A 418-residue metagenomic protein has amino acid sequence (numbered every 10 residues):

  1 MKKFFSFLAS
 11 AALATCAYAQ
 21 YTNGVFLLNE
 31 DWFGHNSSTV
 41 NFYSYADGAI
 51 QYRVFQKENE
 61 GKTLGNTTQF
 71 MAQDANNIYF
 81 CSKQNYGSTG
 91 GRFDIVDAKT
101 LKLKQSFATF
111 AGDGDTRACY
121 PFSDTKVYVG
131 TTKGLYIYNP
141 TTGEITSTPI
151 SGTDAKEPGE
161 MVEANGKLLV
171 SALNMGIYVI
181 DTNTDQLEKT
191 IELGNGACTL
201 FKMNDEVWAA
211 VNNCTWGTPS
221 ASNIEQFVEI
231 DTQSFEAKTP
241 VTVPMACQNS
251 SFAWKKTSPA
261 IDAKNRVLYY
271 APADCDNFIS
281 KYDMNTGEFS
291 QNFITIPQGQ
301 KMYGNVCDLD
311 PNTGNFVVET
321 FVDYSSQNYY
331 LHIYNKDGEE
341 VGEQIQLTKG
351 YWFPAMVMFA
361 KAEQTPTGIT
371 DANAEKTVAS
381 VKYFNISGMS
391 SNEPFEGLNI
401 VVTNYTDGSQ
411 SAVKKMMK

Functional and structural regions predicted by a protein language model:
Y21-G24, A75-N77, D124-T125, N165-K167 (+3 more regions): Short coil/turn segments that connect the beta-strands within blades of beta-propeller domains
D31-H35, Q84-T89, G134-L135, M175-G176 (+3 more regions): Short glycine/acidic-enriched loop and turn motifs that connect beta-strands
Y45-D47, D97-L101, N139-G143, D181-Q186 (+3 more regions): Short loop/turn segments that connect beta-strands within beta-propeller blades
A49-T63, K102-F110, E144-G152, D185-I191 (+3 more regions): A short beta-strand motif characteristic of beta-propeller blades
G61-Q73, T109-D124, D154-N165, L193-N204 (+3 more regions): Repeated scaffold domains used in trafficking and secretory/extracellular systems, primarily beta-propellers
V322-P366: Blade-level signature of beta-propeller repeat domains, shared across WD40, Kelch, NHL, RCC1 and BNR/Asp-box propellers
A360-S390: Residue-level detector of functionally pivotal "anchor" positions at catalytic/ligand-binding pockets or at interdomain
V402-K418: C-terminal tail/sorting-segment detector
